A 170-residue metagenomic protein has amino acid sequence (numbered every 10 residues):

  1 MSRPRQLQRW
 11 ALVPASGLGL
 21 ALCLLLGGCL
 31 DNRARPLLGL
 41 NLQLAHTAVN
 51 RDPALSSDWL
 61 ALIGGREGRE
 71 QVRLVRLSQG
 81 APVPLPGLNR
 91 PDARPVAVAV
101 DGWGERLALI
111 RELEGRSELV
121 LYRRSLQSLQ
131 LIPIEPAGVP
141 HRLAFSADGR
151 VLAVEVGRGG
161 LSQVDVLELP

Functional and structural regions predicted by a protein language model:
M1-C29: Sec-dependent bacterial lipoprotein signal peptides
S2-R3, C29-P170: Sequence signature of WD/YWTD-type beta-propeller architectures
